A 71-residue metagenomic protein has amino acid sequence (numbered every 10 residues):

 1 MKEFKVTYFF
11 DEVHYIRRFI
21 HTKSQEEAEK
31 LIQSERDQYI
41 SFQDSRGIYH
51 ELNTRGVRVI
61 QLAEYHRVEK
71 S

Functional and structural regions predicted by a protein language model:
K2-E12: A short beta-strand micro-motif
K5-T7, R17-R18, E64-Y65: A general secondary-structure boundary signal
D11-Y15, S45-G47: Glycine-centered tight beta-turn/hairpin loop motif at sheet-sheet or coil-to-beta transitions
H14-K23: A short, exposed loop/beta-hairpin motif centered on an aromatic-Gly-Thr core
S24-Q43: A short, charged, amphipathic alpha-helix used as a generic interaction element across diverse proteins
Q38-S71: Short, mixed-charge low-complexity intrinsically disordered segments
